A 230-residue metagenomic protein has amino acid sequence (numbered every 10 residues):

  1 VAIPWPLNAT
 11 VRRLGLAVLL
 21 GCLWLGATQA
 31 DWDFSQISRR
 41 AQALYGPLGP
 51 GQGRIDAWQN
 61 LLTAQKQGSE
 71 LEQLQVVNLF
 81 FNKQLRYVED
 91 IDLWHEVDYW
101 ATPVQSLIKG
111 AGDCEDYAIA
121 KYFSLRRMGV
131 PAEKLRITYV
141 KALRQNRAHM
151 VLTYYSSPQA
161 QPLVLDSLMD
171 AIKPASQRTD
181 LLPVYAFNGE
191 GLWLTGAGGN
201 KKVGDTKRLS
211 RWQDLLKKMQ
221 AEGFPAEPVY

Functional and structural regions predicted by a protein language model:
V1, L19-L20, M128: Enrichment for repetitive, rod-forming helical segments
V1-I3, V229-Y230: Short, intrinsically disordered, low-complexity terminal/loop segments
A2-G15: Bacterial N-terminal signal peptides that target proteins for export
V11, L25-A30: Domain-scale selection of a single, long terminal region that carries the protein's primary operational module
R13-W24: Bacterial N-terminal signal peptides
T28-Y230: A structural boundary/capping signal
